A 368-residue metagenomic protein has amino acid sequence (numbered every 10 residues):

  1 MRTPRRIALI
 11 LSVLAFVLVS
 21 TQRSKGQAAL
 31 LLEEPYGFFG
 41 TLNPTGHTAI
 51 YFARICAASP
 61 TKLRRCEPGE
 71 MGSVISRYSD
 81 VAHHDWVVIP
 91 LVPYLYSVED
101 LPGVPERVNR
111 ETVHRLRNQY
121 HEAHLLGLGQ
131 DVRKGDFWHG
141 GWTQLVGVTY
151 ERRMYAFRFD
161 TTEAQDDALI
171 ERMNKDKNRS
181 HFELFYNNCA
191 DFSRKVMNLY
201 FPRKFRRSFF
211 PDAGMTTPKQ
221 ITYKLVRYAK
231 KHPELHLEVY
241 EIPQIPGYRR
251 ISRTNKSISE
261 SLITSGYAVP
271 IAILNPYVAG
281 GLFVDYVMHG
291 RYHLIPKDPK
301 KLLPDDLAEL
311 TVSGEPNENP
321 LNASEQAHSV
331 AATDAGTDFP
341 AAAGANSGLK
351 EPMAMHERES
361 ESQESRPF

Functional and structural regions predicted by a protein language model:
M1-I10: Bacterial N-terminal signal peptides that target proteins for export
I7, G40-G46: A short catalytic or substrate-binding loop motif that flags glycine-/basic-rich loops and adjacent residues that bind
S12-T21: Hydrophobic h-region of N-terminal signal peptides that target proteins for export in Gram-negative bacteria
T21-A28: Boundary at the C-terminal end of the N-terminal hydrophobic targeting segment
L30-G37, K62: N-terminal post-signal-peptidase region of extra-cytosolic proteins
E33-P35, R54-A57: Solvent-exposed coil/turn segments that connect beta secondary-structure elements in extracytoplasmic/periplasmic
F38, T48-I50, A58-S59, R65-D160 (+3 more regions): Soluble extramembrane regions of membrane proteins in the secretory/endomembrane system
R117-F368: Activation targets extended, charge/polar-rich intrinsically disordered C-terminal tails
